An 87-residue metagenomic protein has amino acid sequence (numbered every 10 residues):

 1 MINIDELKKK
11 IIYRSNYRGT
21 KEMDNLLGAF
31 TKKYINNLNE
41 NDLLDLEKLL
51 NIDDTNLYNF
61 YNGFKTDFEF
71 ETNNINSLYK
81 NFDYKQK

Functional and structural regions predicted by a protein language model:
I2-L43, E47-K87: Positively charged, polar, low-complexity stretches
